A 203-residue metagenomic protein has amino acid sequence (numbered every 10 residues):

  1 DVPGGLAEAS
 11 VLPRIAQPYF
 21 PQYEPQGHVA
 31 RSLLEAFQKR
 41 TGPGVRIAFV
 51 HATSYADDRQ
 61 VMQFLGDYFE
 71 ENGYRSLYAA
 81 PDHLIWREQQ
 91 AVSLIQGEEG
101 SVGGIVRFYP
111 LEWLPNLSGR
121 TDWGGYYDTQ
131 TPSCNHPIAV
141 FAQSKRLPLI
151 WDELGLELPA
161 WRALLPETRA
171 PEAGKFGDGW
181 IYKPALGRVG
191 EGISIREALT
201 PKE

Functional and structural regions predicted by a protein language model:
P3-E203: Domain-scale recognition of functional cores that engage charged ligands
